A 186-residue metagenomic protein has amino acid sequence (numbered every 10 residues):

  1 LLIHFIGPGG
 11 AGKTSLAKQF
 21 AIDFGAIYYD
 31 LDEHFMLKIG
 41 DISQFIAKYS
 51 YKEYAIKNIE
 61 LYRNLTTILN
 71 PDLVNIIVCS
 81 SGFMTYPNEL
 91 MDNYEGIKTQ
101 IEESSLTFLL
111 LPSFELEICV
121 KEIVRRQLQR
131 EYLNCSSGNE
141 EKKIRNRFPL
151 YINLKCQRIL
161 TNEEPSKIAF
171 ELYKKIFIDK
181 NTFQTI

Functional and structural regions predicted by a protein language model:
I3, D23, D72, L106 (+1 more regions): NTP-dependent small-molecule kinase module
I6: Residues at the beta-strand->loop junction immediately N-terminal to the Walker
G9: The conserved Walker
T14: Walker A/P-loop
K18, I22-L61: Conserved substrate/cofactor phosphate-moiety recognition/catalytic segment in nucleotide-dependent phosphotransferases
I56-I101: Glycine-rich phosphate-binding loop used to anchor ATP phosphates in small-molecule kinases, encompassing both
V78, F108-P112, I159-T161: Conserved beta-strand segments of the P-loop GTPase G domain that flank and frequently precede/overlap
T99-P149: A glycine- and Lys/Arg-enriched "phosphate-lid" helix/loop adjacent to the NTP-binding pocket of small-molecule kinases
